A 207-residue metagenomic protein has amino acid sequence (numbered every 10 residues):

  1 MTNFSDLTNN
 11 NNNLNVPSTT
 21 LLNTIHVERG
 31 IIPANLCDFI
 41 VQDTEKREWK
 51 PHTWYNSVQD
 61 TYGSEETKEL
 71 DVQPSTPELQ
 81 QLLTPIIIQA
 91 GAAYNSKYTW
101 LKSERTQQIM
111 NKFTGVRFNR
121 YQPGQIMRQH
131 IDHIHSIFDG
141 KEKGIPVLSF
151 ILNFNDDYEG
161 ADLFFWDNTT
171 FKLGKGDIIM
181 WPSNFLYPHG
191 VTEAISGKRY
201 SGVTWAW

Functional and structural regions predicted by a protein language model:
M1-I178, L186-W207: Fe(II)/2-oxoglutarate oxygenase catalytic core
